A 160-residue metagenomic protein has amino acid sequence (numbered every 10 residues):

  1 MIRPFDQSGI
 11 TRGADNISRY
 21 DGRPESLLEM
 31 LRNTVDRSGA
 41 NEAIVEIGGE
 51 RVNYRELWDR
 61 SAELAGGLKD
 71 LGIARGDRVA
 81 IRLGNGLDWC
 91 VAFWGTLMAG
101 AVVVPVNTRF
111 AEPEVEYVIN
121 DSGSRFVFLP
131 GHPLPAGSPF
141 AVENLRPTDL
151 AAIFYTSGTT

Functional and structural regions predicted by a protein language model:
M1-E25: Flexible, non-catalytic linker and terminal segments flanking ANL/adenylate-forming cores
R3-P4, V35-N41: A short, compositionally biased
R23, R32, A40-G86, C90-W94 (+1 more regions): Conserved AMP-binding/adenylate-forming core of the ANL superfamily
P24, G39-A40, S138-Y155: Conserved pre-ATP/AMP-binding loop-to-beta segment of ANL
E42, D77, A101, T148-D149: Surface-exposed loop/turn positions
N53-R55, A151-T160: Conserved AMP-binding A3 loop
D70-L71, W94, M98-R146: Structural core segment of the AMP-binding/adenylate-forming
V79, G100, T159: Conserved G/P- and acidic residue-centered "switch" motifs that form tight phosphate/ATP-binding loops in soluble
